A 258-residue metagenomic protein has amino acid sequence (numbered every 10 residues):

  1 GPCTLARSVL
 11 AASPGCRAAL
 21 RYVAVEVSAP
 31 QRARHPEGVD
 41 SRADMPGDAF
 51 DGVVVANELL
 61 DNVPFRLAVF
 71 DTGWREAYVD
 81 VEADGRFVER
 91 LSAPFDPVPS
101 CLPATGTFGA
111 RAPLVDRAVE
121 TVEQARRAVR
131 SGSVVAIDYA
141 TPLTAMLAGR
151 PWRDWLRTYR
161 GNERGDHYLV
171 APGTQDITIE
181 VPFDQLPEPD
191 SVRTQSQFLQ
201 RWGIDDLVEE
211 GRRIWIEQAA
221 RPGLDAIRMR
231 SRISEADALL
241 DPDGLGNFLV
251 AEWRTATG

Functional and structural regions predicted by a protein language model:
G1-V63, V69-W74: Conserved adenosyl
A29, A83, T255-T257: Non-catalytic surface loops within mature trypsin-like serine protease
V55-P103, G149-R160: A mobile, often basic/glycine-rich helix-loop segment that functions as the active-site lid/recognition loop
P97-G258: Long, Lys/Arg- and hydrophobic-enriched amphipathic alpha-helices
